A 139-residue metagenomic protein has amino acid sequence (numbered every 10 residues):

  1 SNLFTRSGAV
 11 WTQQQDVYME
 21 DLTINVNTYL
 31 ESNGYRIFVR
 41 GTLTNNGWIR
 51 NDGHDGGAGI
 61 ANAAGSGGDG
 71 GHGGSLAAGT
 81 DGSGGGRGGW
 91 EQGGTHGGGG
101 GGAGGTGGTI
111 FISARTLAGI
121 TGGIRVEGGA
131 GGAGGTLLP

Functional and structural regions predicted by a protein language model:
S1, G34, R40-P139: Glycine-centric low-complexity/flexibility signal
S1-T42, T109-A114: Extracellular beta-sheet-rich ligand-binding/adhesion modules
